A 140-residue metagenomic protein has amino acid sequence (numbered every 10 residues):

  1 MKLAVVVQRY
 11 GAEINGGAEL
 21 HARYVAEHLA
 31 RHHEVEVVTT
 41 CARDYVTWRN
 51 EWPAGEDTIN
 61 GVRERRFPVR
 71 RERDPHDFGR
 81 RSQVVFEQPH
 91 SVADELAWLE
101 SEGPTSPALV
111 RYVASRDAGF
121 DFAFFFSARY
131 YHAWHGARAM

Functional and structural regions predicted by a protein language model:
M1, P107-F124, Y131-M140: Glycosyltransferases and closely related glycan-assembly transferases that use nucleotide-activated donors
M1-P68: N-terminal subdomain of nucleotide-sugar transferases
A12-E13, R73, Y131-H132: Short glycine-rich, flexible loops that bind phosphorylated cofactors or substrates
N15, F125-F126: Active-site-adjacent beta-strand anchor residues
T40-D117: A conserved catalytic-core segment of Leloir-type glycosyltransferases
C41, F126-R129: Short, well-ordered beta-to-alpha junction loops that form the rim of enzyme active sites and present histidine/acidic
